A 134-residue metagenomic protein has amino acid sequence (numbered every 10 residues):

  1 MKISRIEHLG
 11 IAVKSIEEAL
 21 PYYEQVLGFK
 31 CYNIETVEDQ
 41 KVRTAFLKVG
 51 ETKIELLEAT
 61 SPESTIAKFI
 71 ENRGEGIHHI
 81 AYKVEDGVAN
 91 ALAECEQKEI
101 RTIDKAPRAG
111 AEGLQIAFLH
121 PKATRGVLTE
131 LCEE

Functional and structural regions predicted by a protein language model:
M1-Q40: Long, hydrophobic N-terminal alpha-helical segment
K2, A45-K48, N90-E134: Vicinal oxygen chelate
I6-K14, A45-K48, A67-E94, A117: Vicinal oxygen chelate
E7, E55-E58, E130-E133: Acidic-residue sensor for enzyme active/binding pockets
F29, E75, I100: Short glycine/serine/threonine/alanine-rich loop segments
V37, E55-K68, T102-F118: Intrinsic, low-complexity N-terminal interaction/targeting segments
K41-T44, L56: Interaction-mediating elements
